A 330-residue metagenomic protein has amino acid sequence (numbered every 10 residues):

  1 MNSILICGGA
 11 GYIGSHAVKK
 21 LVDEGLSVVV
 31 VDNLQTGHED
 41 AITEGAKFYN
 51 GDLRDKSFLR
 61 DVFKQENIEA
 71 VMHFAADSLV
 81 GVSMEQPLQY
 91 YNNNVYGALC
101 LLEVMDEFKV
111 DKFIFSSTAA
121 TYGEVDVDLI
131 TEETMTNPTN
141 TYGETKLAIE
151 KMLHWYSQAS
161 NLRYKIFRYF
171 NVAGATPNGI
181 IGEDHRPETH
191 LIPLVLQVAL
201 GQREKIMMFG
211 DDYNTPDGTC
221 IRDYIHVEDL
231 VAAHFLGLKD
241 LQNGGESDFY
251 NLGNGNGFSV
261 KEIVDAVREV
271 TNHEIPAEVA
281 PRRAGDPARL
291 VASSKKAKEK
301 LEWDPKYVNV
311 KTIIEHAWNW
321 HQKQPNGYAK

Functional and structural regions predicted by a protein language model:
M1-A173: N-terminal Rossmann-like NAD(P)+-binding domain of SDR-like oxidoreductases, especially those catalyzing
G9, G37-E39, G51, G81 (+10 more regions): Glycine-centered small-residue hotspots that permit tight backbone geometry or close packing
V18, V80, V95-A98, I149 (+5 more regions): Alpha-helical structural signal
E39, F170-L191, G201-R222: Short, flexible, glycine-rich and Lys/Arg-enriched loop motifs at helix boundaries that contact anionic partners
R54, S78, Y90, P187 (+3 more regions): Glycosyltransferase donor-binding loop in the core domain
Y91, T139-L147, I181-P193, D223-Y224: Short-chain dehydrogenase/reductase
L194-K330: C-terminal substrate-binding subdomain of Rossmann-fold SDR/epimerase-dehydratase oxidoreductases
